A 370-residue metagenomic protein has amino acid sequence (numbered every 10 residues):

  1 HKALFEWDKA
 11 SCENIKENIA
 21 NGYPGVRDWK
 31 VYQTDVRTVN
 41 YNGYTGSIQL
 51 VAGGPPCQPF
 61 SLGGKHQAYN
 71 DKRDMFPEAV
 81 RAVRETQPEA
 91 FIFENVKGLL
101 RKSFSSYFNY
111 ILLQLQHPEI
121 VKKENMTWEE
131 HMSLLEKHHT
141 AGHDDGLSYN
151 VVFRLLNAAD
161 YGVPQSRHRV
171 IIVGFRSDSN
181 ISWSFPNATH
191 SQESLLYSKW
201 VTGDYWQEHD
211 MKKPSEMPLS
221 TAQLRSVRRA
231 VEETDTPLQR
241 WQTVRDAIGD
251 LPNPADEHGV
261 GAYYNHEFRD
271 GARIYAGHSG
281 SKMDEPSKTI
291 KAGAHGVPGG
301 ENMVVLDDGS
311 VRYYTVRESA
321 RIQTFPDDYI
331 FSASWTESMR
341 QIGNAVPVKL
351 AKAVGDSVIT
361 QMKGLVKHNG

Functional and structural regions predicted by a protein language model:
H1-R37: SAM cofactor-binding core of SAM-dependent methyltransferases, primarily the Rossmann-like beta-alpha-beta module
I19, P55, L100-S103, L115-K122 (+3 more regions): A generic secondary-structure signal for well-formed alpha-helical elements
R27, Q165-R167, E285: Short, solvent-exposed loop/turn segments at the edges of secondary structure
T34, A52-G53, F93, K291-A292: Redox-cofactor binding/interface segments in oxidoreductases and associated redox assembly factors
Y41-I48, F60-S281: Class I S-adenosyl-L-methionine
P55-L62, G299-G300, F331: Short acidic/His/Gly/Ser-rich catalytic and metal-binding motifs that mark active-site loops of diverse hydrolases
P55-Q58, S177-D178, H295: Short glycine-rich anion-binding loops that position phosphate/pyrophosphate groups of nucleotides and phosphorylated
T234-G370: C-terminal target-recognition/interaction regions appended to catalytic cores
